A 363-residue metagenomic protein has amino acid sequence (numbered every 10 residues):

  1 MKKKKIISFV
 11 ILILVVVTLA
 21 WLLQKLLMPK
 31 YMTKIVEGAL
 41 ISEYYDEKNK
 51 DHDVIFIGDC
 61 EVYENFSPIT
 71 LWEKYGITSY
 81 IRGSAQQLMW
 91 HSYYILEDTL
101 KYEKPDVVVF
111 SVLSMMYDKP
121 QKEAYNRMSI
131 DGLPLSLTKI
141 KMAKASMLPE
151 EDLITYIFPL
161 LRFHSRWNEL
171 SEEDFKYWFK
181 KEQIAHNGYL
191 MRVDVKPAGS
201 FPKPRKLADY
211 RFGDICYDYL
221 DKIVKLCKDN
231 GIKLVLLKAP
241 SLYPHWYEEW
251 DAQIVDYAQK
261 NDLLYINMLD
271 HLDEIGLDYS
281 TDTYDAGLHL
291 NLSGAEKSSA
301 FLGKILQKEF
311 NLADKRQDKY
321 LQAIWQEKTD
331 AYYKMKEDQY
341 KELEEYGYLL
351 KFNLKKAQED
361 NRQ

Functional and structural regions predicted by a protein language model:
I7-K25: Hydrophobic membrane-insertion alpha-helices, especially the h-region of bacterial N-terminal signal peptides
L26-K50: Alpha-helical transmembrane signal-anchor/signal-peptide segments
I57, E61-A143: Membrane-embedded segments
F66, T70, H91-Y94, L135-L137 (+9 more regions): Extracytoplasmic/secreted proteins, especially bacterial periplasmic and envelope-associated proteins
S79-A85, A208, F212, G287: Acidic/histidine-rich helix-loop elements that form or flank divalent-metal/phosphate-binding sites at the catalytic
V107-K119, W178-E274: Conserved, well-ordered alpha-helix/loop/beta-strand core segments that scaffold catalytic motifs
Y125-N230, R316-Q363: Secreted/periplasmic serine-hydrolase-like ester/acetyl group-modifying domain
E248, A252-A323, Y333-L354, Q358: C-terminal regions of proteins
